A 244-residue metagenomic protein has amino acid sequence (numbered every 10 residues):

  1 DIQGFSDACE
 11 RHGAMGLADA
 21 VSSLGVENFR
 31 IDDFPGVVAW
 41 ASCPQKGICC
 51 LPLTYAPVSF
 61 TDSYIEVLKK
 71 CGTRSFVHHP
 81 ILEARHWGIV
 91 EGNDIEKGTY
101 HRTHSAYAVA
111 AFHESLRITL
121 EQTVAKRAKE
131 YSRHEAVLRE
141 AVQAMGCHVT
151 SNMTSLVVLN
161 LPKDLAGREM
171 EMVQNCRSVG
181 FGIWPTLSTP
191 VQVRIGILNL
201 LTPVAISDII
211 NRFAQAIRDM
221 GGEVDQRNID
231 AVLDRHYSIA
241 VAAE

Functional and structural regions predicted by a protein language model:
D1-H12, V26-R30: Active-site core of PLP-dependent enzymes with the aminotransferase class I/II
G16-A20, W40-C43, I183-P185: General beta-strand structural signal in soluble alpha/beta enzymes
I31-Q45: Conserved active-site segment immediately N-terminal to the catalytic lysine that forms the internal aldimine
G47-V142, A242-E244: Active-site C-terminal subdomain of aminotransferase-like
Q122-E130, V142-N152, I183-S188, M220-D230: Flexible, glycine/charged-enriched surface loops at secondary-structure junctions
C147-C176: Conserved PLP-binding catalytic core of the aspartate aminotransferase-like
C176-W184, A214-G221: A common structural junction motif
P190-E244: PLP-dependent enzyme catalytic core of the Aspartate aminotransferase-like
